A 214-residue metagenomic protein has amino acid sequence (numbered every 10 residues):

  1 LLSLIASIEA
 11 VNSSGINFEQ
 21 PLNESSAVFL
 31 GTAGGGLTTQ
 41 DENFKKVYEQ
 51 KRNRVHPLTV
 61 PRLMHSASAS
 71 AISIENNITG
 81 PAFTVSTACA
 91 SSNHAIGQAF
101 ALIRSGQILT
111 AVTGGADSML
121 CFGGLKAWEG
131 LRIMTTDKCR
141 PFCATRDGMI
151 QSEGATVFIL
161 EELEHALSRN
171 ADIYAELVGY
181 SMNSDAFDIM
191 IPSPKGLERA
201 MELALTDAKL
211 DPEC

Functional and structural regions predicted by a protein language model:
L1-I5, N23, L63-A67, A90-H94 (+8 more regions): Conserved active-site and cofactor/substrate-binding residues in soluble primary-metabolism enzymes
L1-T87, A116-G124, P212-C214: Conserved beta-ketoacyl condensing-enzyme motif
A6, A33, A71-I74, S91-H165: Conserved beta-strand-centric core segments of catalytic alpha/beta enzyme folds
S26-A27, P81-F83, L109-V112, T156-F158 (+1 more regions): Structural motif
L37-R52, L102-S105, L125-T136, K195-R199: A glycine- and small-aliphatic-rich helix-loop capping segment at beta-alpha/alpha-beta transitions that lines
T39-E42, I96, F122-A127, F187-M190: Short acidic, glycine/serine/threonine-rich loops at helix termini
M134-C214: Condensing-enzyme catalytic core mediating Claisen C-C bond formation in acyl metabolism
